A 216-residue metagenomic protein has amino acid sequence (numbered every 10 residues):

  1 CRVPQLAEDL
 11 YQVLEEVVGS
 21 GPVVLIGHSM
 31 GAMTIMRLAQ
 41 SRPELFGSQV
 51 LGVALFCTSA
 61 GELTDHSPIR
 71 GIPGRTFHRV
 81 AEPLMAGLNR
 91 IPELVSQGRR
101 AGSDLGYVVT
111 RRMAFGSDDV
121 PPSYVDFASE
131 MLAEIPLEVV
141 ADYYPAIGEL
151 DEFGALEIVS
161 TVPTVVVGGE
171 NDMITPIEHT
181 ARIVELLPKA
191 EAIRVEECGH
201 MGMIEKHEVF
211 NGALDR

Functional and structural regions predicted by a protein language model:
C1-S48, H66-P68, I72, G212: Active-site loop/oxyanion-hole signature of alpha/beta-hydrolase fold enzymes
L25-G27, F56, V167: Short beta-strand immediately N-terminal to the catalytic nucleophile in serine-hydrolase-like folds
Q40, E44-V95: Flexible "cap/lid" loop of the alpha/beta hydrolase fold
L88-I158: Conserved alpha/beta-hydrolase catalytic His-Asp/Glu region
V159-S160, V166-G168, D172: Short beta-strand/loop motif that positions the catalytic acidic residue of the alpha/beta-hydrolase fold
M173-H179: Conserved alpha/beta-hydrolase "acid-adjacent" motif
I174, A192-N211: Catalytic histidine-centered segment of alpha/beta-hydrolase-like enzymes
A181-A190: Active-site-adjacent alpha-helix of alpha/beta-hydrolase-fold enzymes
